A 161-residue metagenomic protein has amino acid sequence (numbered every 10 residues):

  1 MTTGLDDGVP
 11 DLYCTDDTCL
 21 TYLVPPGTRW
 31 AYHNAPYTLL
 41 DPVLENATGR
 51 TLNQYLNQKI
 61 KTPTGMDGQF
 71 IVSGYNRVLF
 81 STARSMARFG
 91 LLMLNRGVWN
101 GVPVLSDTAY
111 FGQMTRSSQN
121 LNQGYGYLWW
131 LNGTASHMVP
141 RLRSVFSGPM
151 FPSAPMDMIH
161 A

Functional and structural regions predicted by a protein language model:
M1, P42, N46, R88-L92: Residue-level signal for well-ordered alpha-helical scaffold segments within enzymatic catalytic domains
M1-T2, D17, Q113-M114: A generic structural signal for nonpolar/aromatic side chains embedded in well-ordered alpha-helices
G4-S81: Catalytic-site signature segments of enzymes, centered on catalytic residues
Q54, K61-A161: Penicillin-binding protein/beta-lactamase superfamily catalytic region
